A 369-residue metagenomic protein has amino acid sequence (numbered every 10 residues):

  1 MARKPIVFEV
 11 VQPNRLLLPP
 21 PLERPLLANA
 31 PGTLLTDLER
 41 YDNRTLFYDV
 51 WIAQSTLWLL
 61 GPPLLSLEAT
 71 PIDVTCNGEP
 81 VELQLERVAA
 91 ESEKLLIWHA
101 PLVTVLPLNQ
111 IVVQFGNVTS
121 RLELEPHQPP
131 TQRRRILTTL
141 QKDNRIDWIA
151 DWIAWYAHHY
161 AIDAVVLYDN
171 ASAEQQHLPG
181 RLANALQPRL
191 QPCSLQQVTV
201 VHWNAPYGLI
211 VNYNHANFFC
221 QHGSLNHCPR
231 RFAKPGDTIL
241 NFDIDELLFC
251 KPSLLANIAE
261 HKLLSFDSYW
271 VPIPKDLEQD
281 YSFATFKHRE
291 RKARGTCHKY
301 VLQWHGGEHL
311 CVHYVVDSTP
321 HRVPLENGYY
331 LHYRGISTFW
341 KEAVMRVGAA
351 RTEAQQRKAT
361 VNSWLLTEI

Functional and structural regions predicted by a protein language model:
A2-I52, W58, S66-T119, F218 (+3 more regions): Catalytic-site signature of metal-activated, phosphate-bearing donor transferases, centered on the GT-A/GT-A-like
L124-P126, R134-T138, A173-T238: Active-site-proximal specificity loops/subdomain of glycosyltransferases
T139-A154, N170-A173: Active-site beta-to-alpha loop of glycosyltransferases that engages the nucleotide-sugar donor
W148-W152, Q175-L182, N212, C250-L254 (+1 more regions): A short acidic (Asp/Glu
D151-W155, S224-H227, D243: Short, hydrophobic/aromatic alpha-helical segments in well-folded domains
A154-D163: Short, acidic, metal-binding catalytic loop of nucleotide-sugar glycosyltransferases
D163-A171: Short beta-strand/loop segment that forms part of the nucleotide-sugar
E174, P229-L264: GT-A fold catalytic core of metal-dependent nucleotide-sugar glycosyltransferases, centered on the diacidic
